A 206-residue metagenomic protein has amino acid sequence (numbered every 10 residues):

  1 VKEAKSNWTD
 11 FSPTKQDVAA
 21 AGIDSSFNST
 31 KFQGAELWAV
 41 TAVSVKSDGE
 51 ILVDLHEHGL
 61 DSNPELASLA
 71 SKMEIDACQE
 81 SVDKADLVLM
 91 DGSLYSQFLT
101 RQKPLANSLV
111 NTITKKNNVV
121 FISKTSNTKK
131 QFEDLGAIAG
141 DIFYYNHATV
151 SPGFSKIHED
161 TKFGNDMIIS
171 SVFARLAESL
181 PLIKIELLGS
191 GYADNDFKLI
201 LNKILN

Functional and structural regions predicted by a protein language model:
V1-P13, V18, E50, L66-N206: Long, contiguous domain-sized segments
A20-I23: Short hydrophobic beta-strand that contains or immediately precedes a catalytic carboxylate
S25-N63: Acidic, metal-ligating active-site segments
